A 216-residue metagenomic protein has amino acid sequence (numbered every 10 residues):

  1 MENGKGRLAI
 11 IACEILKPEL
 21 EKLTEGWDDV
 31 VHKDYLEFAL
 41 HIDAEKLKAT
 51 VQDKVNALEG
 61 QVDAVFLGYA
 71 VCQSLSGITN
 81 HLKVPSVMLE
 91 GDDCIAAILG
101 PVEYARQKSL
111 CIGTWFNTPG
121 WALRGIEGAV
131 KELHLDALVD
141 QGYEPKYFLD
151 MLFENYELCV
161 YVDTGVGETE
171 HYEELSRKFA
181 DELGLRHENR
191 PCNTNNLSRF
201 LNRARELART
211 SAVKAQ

Functional and structural regions predicted by a protein language model:
M1-W27: N-terminal basic/disordered segments at the start of proteins
I11-P18, L40-H41, V65-G77, D92-I95 (+3 more regions): Gly/Ser/Thr-rich loops at beta-strand to alpha-helix junctions that form or flank small-molecule/cofactor-binding
V30-K46, N189-P191: A short beta-strand-loop structural module common to alpha/beta enzyme folds
A44-A57: Glycine-rich, highly charged phosphate/nucleotide-binding loops
V55-L58, A105-W121, L207-Q216: A polyampholytic, Gly/Pro-enriched intrinsically disordered region
T79-A129: Long, charge-dense
S109-H171: A conserved mid-domain beta-alpha-beta active-site/ligand-binding segment of alpha/beta enzyme cores
Y147-Q216: Extended, basic/helix-rich recognition subdomains
